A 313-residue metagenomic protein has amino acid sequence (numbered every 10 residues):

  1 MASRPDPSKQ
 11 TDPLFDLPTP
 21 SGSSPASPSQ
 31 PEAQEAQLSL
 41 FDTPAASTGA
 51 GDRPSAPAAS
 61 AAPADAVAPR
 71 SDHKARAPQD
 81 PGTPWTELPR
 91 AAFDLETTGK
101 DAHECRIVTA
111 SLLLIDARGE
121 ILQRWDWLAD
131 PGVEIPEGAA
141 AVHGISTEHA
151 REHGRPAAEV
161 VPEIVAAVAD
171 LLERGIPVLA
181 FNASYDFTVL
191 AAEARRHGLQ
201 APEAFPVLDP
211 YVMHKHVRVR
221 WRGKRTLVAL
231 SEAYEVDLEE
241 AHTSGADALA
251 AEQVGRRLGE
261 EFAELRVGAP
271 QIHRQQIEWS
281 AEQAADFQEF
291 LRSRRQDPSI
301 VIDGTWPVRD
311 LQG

Functional and structural regions predicted by a protein language model:
M1-R106, I115-Q123, E152-G313: DEDD superfamily 3′-5′ metal-dependent exonuclease/proofreading module
S111-L113: Conserved hydrophobic/aromatic positions in well-ordered beta-strands
Q123-H143: Short, surface-exposed acidic-centric catalytic microdomains
V142-I145, Y211: A short, hydrophobic/aromatic-rich structural module that often spans a beta strand with its adjoining loop
I145-R151: Short glycine/proline- and acidic residue-enriched helix-loop micro-motifs that form flexible lids or anion-recognition
